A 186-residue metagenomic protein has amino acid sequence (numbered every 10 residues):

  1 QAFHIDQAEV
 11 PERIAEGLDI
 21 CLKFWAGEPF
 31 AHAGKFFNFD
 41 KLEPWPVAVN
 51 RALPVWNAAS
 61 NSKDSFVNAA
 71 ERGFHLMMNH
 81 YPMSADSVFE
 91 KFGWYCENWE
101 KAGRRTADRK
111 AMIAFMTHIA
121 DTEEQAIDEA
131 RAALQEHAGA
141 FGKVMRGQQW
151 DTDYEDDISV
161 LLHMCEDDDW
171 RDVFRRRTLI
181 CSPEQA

Functional and structural regions predicted by a protein language model:
Q1-I5, E71-R72: Acidic/polar active-site rim loop that often engages polyanionic ligands
F3-E12, L53-P54, N79: Flexible, glycine/proline-enriched loop segments at strand-loop-helix junctions that form or flank small-ligand binding
A8-P44, D86-A186: An alpha-helical appendage that flanks or caps ligand/catalytic pockets
N50-A52, E71-R72, T106-I113: Short gly/pro-enriched beta-turn/loop segments at secondary-structure junctions
P54-V55, L179: Short, flexible loop segments at the rims of nucleotide/cofactor-binding pockets, characterized by
V55-A58, L76-N79, R109-M116: Hydrophobic faces of well-ordered beta-strands that scaffold small-molecule active sites in alpha/beta enzyme cores
N61-A85, K91: A conserved active-site cap/scaffold subdomain adjacent to cofactor or substrate pockets
